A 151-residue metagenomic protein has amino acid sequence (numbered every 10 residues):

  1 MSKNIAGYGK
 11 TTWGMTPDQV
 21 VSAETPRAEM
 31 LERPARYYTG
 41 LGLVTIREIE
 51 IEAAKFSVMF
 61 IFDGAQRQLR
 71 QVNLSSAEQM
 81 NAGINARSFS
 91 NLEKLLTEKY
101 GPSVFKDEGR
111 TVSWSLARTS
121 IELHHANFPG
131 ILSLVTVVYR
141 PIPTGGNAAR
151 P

Functional and structural regions predicted by a protein language model:
M1-L43, Q71-P151: Non-cytosolic coordination micro-motifs
T45-E48: Extended, solvent-exposed functional surface patches
E50-S57: Amphipathic hydrophobic-ligand
I51, D63, L116: Acidic surface patches and DE-rich sequence motifs
S57-D63, L123-H125: Hydrophobic/aromatic beta-strand elements that line small-molecule binding cavities or substrate pockets in beta-rich
I61-Q71: A structural motif
